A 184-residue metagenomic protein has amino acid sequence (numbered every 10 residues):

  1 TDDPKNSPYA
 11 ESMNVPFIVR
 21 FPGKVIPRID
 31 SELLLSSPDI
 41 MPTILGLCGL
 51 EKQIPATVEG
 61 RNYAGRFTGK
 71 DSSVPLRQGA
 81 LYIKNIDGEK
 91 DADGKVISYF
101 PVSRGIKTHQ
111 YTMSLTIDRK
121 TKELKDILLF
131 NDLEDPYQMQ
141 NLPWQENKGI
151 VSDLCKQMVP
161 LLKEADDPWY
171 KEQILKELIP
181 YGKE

Functional and structural regions predicted by a protein language model:
T1-S36: Histidine-centered active-site microenvironments of extracellular/periplasmic hydrolases and transferases
F17-R20, P42-L47, G65-R66, L128 (+5 more regions): Residue-level signal for well-ordered alpha-helical scaffold segments within enzymatic catalytic domains
V25, P38-M41, G46-D132, G182-E184: C-terminal cap/loop subdomain of S1 sulfatases and analogous C-terminal strand-loop tails that border
R28-E32, E51, L142: Conserved short-loop catalytic and cofactor-binding motifs
L34-L35, T57, K148-G149: Soluble non-cytosolic domains of exported or imported proteins
L142-E184: Long, internal low-complexity/basic segments
